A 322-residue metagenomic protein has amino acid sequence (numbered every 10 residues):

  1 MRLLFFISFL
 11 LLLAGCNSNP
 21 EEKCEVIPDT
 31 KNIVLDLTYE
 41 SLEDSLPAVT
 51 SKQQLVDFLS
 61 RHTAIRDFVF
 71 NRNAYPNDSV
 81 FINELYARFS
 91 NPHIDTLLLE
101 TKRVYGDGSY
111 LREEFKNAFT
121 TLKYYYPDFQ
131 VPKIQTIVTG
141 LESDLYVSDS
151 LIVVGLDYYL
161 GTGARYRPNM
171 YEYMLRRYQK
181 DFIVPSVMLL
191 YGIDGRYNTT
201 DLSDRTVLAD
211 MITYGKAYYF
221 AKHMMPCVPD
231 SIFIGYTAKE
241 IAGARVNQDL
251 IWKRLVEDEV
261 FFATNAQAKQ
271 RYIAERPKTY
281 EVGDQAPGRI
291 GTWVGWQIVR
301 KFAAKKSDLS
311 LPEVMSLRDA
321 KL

Functional and structural regions predicted by a protein language model:
M1-L4: Positively charged n-region of N-terminal signal peptides that target proteins for export
L12-G15: C-terminal motif of bacterial Sec signal peptides marking the signal peptidase cleavage site
N17-N91: N-terminal mature-domain "stem" immediately C-terminal to a signal peptide or N-terminal signal-anchor/transmembrane
V34, N77, F89, D107-E114 (+5 more regions): Extracytoplasmic/periplasmic, Sec-exported soluble proteins
P47, K123-P127, A221-P229, V256-V260 (+1 more regions): Sec-exported extracytoplasmic/periplasmic mature domains
E84-I241, L311-P312, S316-D319: Acidic/His-rich structured neighborhood in mature extracellular/periplasmic domains
Y218-T279: Acidic/His/Gly-enriched intrinsically disordered linker/tail segments that often contain short helix/coil "MoRF-like"
F262-L322: C-terminal soluble interaction/assembly domains
